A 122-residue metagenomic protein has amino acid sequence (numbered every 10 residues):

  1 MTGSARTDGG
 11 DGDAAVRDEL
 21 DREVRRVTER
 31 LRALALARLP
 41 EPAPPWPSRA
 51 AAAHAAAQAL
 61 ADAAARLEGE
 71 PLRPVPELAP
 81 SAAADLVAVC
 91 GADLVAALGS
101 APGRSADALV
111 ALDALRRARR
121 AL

Functional and structural regions predicted by a protein language model:
T2-A57, L112-L115, R119: Short terminal alpha-helical segments
G3, G9-G12, G69, G91 (+2 more regions): Residue-identity detector for glycine
V16, V24-V27, V75, V87-V89 (+2 more regions): Extended aliphatic helical segments
E29-R32, L36, A61-L72, A92-S100 (+1 more regions): Charged/polar positions within long, soluble alpha-helices
A37-A83: Amphipathic alpha-helical interaction modules
D85-L122: Amphipathic alpha-helical binding modules
